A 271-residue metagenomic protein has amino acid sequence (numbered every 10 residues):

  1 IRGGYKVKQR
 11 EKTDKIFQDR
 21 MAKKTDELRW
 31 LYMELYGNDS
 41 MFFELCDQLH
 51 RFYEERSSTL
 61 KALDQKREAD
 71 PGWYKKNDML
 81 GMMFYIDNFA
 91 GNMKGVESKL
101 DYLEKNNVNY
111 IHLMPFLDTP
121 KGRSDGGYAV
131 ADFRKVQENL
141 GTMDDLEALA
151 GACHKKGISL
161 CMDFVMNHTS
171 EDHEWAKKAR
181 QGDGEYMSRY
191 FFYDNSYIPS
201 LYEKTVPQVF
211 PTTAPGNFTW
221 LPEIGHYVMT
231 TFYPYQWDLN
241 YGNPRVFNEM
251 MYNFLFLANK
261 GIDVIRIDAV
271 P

Functional and structural regions predicted by a protein language model:
I1-M251, L255, N259, V270: Acidic/aromatic-lined carbohydrate-recognition and catalytic surfaces of CAZymes acting on diverse glycans
D263: Receiver (REC) domain switch/active-site residues of two-component response regulators
